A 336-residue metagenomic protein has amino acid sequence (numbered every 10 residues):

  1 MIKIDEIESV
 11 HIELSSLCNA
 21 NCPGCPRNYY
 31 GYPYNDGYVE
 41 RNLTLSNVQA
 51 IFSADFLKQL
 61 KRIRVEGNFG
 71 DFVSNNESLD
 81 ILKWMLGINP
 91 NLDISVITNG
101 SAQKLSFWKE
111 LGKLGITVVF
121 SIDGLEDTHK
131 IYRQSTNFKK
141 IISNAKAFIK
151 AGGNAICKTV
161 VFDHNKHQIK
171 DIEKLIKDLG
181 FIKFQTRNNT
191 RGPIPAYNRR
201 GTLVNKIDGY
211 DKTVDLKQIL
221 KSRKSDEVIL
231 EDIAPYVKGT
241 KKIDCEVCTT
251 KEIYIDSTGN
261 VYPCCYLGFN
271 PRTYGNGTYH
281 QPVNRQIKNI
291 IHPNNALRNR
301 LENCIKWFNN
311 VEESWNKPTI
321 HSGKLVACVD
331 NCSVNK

Functional and structural regions predicted by a protein language model:
M1-E8, N28, Y32, N260-K336: Flexible mid-to-C-terminal extensions adjoining Fe-S/redox cofactors in radical SAM and related proteins
M1-T117, K139: Conserved alpha-helical substructure of the radical SAM core
D5, E13, P33-L43, S74 (+2 more regions): Radical SAM enzyme [4Fe-4S]-AdoMet core and its adjacent flexible, acidic and glycine-rich loops/tails across
I12, S16-N19, G239-K242, S322 (+1 more regions): Processing junctions and N-termini across compartments
C18, C22-C25, C245-C248, C264-C265 (+2 more regions): Short cysteine clusters
D71-S74, K104, N165, L297-R300 (+1 more regions): Alpha-helix N-cap/loop-to-helix initiation residues
